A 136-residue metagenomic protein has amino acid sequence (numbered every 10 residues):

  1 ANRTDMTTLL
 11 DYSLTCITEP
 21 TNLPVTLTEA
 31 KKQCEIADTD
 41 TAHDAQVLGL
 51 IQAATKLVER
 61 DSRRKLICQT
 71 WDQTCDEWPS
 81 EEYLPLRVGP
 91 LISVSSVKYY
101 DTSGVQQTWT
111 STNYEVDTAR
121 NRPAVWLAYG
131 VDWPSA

Functional and structural regions predicted by a protein language model:
A1-A136: Divalent metal-cofactor coordination and adjacent catalytic microenvironments
